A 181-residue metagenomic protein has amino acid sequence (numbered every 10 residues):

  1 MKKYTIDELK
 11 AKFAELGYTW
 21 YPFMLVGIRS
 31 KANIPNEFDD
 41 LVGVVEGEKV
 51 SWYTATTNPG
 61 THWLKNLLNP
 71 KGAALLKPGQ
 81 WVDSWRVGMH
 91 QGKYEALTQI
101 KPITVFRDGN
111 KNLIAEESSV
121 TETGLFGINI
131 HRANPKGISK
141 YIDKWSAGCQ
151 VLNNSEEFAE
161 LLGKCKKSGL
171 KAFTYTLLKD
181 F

Functional and structural regions predicted by a protein language model:
M1-D143, E157-G163, K171-F173, L178-F181: Cell wall/extracellular polymer interaction/catalysis modules
